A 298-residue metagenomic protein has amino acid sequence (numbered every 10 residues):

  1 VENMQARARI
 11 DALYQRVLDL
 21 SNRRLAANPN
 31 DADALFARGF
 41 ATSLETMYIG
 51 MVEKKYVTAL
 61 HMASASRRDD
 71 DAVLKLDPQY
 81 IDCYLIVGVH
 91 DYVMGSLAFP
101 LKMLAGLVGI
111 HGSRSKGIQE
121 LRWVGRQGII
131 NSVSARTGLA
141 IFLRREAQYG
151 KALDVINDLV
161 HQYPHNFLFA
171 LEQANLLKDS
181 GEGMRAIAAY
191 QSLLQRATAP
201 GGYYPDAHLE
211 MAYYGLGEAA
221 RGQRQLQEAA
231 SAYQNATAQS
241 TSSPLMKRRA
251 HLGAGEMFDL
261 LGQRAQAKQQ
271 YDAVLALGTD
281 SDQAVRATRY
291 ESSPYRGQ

Functional and structural regions predicted by a protein language model:
V1-A32, F36-Q79, C83-I141, R145 (+1 more regions): Short coil/linker segments at helix-helix boundaries
N22, R68, K75, G125-R126 (+5 more regions): Amphipathic alpha-helical segments of tetratricopeptide repeats
A27, L76-D77, I129, Y163 (+3 more regions): Short solvent-exposed coil/turn linkers within tandem alpha-helical repeat scaffolds
A34, C83, S134-A135, F169 (+5 more regions): TPR alpha-solenoid repeat register
A37, L44, I86, G138 (+5 more regions): "A position-specific structural signal for the A-helix of alpha-solenoid helical repeats
T42, I49, D91, F142-L143 (+5 more regions): Residue at a conserved register position within TPR or TPR-like alpha-solenoid repeats
R67, D71, G109-I118, L194-Q195 (+3 more regions): TPR/TPR-like (Sel1-like) alpha-helical repeat modules
